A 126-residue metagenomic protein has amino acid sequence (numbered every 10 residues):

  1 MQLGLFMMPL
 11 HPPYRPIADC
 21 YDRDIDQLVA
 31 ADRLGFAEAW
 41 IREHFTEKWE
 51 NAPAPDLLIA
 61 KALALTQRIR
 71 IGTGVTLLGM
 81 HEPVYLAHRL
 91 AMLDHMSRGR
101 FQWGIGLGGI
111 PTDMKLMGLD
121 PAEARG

Functional and structural regions predicted by a protein language model:
M1-T66, R70: N-terminal beta1-alpha1-beta2 module of alpha/beta enzyme domains
Q2-I17, G79-G126: Flexible, glycine-rich active-site loops centered on histidine and acidic residues that chelate a metal or position
D24-Q27, I59, G74, R89-A91 (+1 more regions): Short, flexible coil/linker segments at or flanking structured domains
R42, G74, G104-G106: Structural motif
N51, V75, A124: Glycine- and other small-residue-rich loops at beta-strand/loop junctions that grip anionic moieties
I71-G79: N-terminal glycine-rich flavin-associated loop
